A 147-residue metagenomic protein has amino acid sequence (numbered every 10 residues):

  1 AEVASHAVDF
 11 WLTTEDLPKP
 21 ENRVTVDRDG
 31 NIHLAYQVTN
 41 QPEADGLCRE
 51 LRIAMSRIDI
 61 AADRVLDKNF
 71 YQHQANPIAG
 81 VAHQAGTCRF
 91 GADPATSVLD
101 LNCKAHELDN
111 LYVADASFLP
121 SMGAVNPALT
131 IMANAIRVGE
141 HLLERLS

Functional and structural regions predicted by a protein language model:
A1-V8, S147: Mid-to-C-terminal "cap/lid" subdomains and adjacent gly/pro-rich loops that border and regulate access to redox
S5-T14, T39-P120, A128: A glycine-rich dinucleotide-binding beta-alpha-beta segment and adjacent secondary-structure elements that constitute
D16-R28: Reverse-transcriptase-like RNA-dependent polymerase core
T25-H33, A116: Short acidic (Asp/Glu) and glycine-rich catalytic loops that position anionic groups and cofactors
H33-A35, P120-M122: Short small-residue beta-strand/loop micro-motif enriched in glycine and branched aliphatics
E50-I58, A135-S147: Internal hydrophobic alpha-helix adjacent to the cofactor/substrate pocket in enzyme cavities
S121-L142: A conserved FAD-binding loop/helix module that cradles the flavin
